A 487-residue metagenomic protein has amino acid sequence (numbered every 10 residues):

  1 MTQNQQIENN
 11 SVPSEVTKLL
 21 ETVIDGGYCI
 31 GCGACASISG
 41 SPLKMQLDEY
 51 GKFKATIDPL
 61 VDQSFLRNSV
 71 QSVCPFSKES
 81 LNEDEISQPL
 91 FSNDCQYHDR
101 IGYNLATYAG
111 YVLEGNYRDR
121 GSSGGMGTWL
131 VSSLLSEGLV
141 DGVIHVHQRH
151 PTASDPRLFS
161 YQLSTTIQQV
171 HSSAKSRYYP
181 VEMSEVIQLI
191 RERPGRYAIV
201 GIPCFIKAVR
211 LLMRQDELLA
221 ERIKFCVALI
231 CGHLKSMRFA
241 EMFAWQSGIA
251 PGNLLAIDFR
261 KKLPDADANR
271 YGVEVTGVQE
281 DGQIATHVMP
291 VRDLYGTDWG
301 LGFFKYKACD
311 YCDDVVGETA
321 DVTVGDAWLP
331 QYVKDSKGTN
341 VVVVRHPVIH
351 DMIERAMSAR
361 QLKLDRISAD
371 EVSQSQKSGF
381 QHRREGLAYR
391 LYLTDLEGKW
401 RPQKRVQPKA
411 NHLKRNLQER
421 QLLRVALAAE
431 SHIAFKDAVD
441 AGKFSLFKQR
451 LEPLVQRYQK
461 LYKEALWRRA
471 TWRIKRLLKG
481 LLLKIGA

Functional and structural regions predicted by a protein language model:
T2-K18, C35-D58, K175-S176, V273-L294: Short, charged low-complexity linear segments at domain edges
T2-N4, Y28-I30, A34-T56, R67-F91 (+1 more regions): Iron-sulfur cluster-binding cysteine motifs and their immediate structural context in ferredoxin-like electron-transfer
Y50, D62, N68-G127, V131 (+3 more regions): Electropositive, gly/pro-rich neighborhoods at or near active sites that engage anionic ligands
G121-M126, I199-V209, H233-K235: Gly/Ser/Thr-rich loops at beta-strand to alpha-helix junctions that form or flank small-molecule/cofactor-binding
M126-L135, L139-R191: Portal/gating segments that form or line small-molecule/metal binding sites
V140-D141, G252-A487: Long, compositionally biased charged/polar accessory segments in the mid-to-C-terminal portions of proteins
Q215-A228: A short alpha->loop->secondary-structure connector
L229-M242, K261-A266: Short, conserved secondary-structure transition motifs
